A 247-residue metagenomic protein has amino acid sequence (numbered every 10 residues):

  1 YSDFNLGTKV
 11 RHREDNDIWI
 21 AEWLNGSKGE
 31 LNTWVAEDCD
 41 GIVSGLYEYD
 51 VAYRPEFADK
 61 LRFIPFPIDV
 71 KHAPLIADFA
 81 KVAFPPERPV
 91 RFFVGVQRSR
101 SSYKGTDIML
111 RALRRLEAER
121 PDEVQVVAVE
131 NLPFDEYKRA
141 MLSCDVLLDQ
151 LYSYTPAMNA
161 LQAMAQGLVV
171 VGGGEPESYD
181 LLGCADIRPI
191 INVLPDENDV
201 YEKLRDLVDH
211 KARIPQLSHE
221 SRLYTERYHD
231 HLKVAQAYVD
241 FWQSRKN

Functional and structural regions predicted by a protein language model:
H12-I42: Membrane-proximal helix-turn-helix segments that form the acceptor-binding/catalytic region of lipid-linked
T33-D38, I42-S44, Y49-D69: Helix-loop-beta element that forms the nucleotide-linked donor phosphate-binding surface in glycosyltransferases
I68, H72-L75, A80-K104, L110: Conserved donor-binding/catalytic core segment of Leloir-type glycosyltransferases
K138, A160-A165, Y179-D180: Short alpha-helical segment that forms part of, or immediately flanks, the ligand-binding pocket in carbohydrate-active
L142-T155, L168: Acidic donor-binding loop of glycosyltransferase active sites
V169-P176: Short hydrophobic beta-strand element within catalytic cores of glycosyltransferases and related nucleotide-activated
Y179-L204: Change "using UDP/GDP/dTDP sugars" to "using nucleotide sugars
A212-Q243: A charged, aromatic-enriched C-terminal amphipathic alpha-helix characteristic of glycosyltransferases across folds
